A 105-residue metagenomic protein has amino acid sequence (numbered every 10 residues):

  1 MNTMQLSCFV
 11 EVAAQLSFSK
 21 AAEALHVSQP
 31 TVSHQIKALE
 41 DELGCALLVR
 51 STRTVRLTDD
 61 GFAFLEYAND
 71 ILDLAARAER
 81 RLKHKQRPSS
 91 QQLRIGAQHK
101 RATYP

Functional and structural regions predicted by a protein language model:
M4, Q15, A24, K37-A46: Residue cluster at the C-terminal edge of the helix-turn-helix DNA-binding motif
C8-V12, F64: Short alpha-helical "packing" element that flanks the helix-turn-helix/winged-helix DNA-binding module
V12-S28: Short helix-boundary/capping micro-motifs
H34, R80, R87-P105: N-terminal winged-helix
H34-Q35, T52: Base-recognition residues in the alpha-helical recognition helix of bacterial helix-turn-helix
E40-D59, E79: A short LG(V/I)-centered, amphipathic sequence patch enriched for acidic residue(s) preceding the LG motif
E42-L43, F64-Q86: Alpha-helical linker/hinge and terminal dimerization helices associated with HTH transcriptional regulators
